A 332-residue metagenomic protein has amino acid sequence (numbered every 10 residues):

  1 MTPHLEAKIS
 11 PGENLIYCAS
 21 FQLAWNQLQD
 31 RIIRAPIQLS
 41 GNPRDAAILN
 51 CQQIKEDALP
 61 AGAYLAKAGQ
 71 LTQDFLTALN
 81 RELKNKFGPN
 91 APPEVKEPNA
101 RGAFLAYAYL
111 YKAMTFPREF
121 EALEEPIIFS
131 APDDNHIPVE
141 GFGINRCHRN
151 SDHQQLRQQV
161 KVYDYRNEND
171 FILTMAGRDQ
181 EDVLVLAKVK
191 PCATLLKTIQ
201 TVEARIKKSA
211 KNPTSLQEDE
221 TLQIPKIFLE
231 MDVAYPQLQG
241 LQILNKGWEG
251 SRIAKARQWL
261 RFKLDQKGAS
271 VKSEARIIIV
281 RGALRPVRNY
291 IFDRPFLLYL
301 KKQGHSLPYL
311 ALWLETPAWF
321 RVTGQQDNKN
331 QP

Functional and structural regions predicted by a protein language model:
M1-P332: Hydrophobic-core positions in well-structured secondary-structure elements of globular domains
